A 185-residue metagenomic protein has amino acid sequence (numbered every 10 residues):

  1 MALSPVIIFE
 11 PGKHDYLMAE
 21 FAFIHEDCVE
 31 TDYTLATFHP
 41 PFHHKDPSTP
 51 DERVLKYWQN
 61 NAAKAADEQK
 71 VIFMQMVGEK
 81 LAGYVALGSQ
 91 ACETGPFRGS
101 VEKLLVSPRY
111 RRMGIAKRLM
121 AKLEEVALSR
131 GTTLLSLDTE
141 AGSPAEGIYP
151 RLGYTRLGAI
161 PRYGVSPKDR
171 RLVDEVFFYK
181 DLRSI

Functional and structural regions predicted by a protein language model:
A2-S4, E10-P11, T155, P167-I185: Terminal substrate-recognition subdomain of acyl/acetyltransferases
I7-G12, Y16-K103, S107, M120 (+2 more regions): Acetyl-CoA-dependent GNAT
L104-R111, E140: A short, internal acetyl-CoA/4′-phosphopantetheine-binding micro-motif in the GNAT/acyltransferase core
Y110, G114-K122: Conserved acetyl-CoA pyrophosphate-binding loop and the N-cap/start of the following alpha-helix in GNAT-like
M120, A127-E140: Conserved GNAT acetyl-CoA-binding A-motif
S136-E140, P150, T155-L172: Conserved catalytic-core motifs of GNAT/GCN5-like acyltransferases
A145: Helix-turn-helix
